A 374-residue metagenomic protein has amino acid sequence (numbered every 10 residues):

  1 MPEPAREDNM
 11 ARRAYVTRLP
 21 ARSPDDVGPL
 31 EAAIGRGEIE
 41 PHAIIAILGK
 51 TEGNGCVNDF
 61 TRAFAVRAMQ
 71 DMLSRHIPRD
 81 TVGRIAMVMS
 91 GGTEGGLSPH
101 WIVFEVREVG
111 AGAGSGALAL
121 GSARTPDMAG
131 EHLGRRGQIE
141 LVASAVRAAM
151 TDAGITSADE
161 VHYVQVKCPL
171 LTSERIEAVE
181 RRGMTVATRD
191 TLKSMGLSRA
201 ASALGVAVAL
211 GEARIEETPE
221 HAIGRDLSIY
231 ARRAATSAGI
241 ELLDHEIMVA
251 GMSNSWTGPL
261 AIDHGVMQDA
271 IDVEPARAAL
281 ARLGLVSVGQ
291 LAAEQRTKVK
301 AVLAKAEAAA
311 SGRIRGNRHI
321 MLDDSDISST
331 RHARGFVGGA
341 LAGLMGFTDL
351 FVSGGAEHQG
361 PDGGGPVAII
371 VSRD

Functional and structural regions predicted by a protein language model:
P2-D374: Terminal domain-initiation and capping elements
